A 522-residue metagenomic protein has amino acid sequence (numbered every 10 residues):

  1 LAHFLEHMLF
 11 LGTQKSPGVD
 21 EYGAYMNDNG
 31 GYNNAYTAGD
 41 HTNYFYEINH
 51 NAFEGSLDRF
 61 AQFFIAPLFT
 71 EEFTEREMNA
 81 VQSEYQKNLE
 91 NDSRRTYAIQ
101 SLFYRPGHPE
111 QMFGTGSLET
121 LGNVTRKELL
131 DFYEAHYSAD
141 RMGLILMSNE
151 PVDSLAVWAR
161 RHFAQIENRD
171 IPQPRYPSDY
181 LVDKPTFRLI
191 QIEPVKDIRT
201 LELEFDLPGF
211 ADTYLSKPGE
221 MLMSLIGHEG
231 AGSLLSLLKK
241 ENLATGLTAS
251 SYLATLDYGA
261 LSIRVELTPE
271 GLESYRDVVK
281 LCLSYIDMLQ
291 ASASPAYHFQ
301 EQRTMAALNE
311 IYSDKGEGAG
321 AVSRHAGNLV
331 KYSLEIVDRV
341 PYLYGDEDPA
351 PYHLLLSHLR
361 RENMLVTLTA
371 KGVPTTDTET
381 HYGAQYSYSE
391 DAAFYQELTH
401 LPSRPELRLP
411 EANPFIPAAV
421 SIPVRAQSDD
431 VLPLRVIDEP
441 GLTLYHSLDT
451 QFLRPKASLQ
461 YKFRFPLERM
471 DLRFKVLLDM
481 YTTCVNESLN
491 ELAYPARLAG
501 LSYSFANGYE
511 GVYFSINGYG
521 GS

Functional and structural regions predicted by a protein language model:
L1-F4, V19-F63, R94-E119, R141-M147 (+4 more regions): M16 family metallopeptidases and their MPP-like homologs
L9-Q14, N27, G31, A61-F69 (+14 more regions): Sec-exported extracytoplasmic/periplasmic mature domains
G39-N43, R76-S83: Short, structured secondary-structure elements that scaffold catalytic or ligand/cofactor-binding regions
P106, G114, G143-R199, P295 (+4 more regions): An aromatic/glycine/proline-enriched structural segment found at the starts of mature extracellular/organellar domains
F132, S154-A156, E167, A211-L215 (+6 more regions): Short helix/loop capping segments that flank catalytic or ligand/cofactor-binding pockets
I145, Y297-T450, L459: C-terminal regions of mature proteins
D197-I226, G232: Extended catalytic-interface subdomain
